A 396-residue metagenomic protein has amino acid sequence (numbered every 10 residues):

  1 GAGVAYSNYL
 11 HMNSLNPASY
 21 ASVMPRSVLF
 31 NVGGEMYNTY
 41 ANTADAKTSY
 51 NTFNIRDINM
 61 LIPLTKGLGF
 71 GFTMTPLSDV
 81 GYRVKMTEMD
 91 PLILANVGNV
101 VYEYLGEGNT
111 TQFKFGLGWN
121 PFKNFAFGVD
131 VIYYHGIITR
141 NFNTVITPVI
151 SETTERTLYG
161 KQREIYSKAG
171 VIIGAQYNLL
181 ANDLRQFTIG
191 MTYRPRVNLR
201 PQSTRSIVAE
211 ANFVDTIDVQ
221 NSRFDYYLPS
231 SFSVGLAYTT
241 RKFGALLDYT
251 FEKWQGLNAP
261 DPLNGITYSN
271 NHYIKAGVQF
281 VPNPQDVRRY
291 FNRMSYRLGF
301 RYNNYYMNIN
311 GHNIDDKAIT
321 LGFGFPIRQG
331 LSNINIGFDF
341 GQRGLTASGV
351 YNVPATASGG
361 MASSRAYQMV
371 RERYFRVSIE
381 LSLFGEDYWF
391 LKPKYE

Functional and structural regions predicted by a protein language model:
G1-T75, G341: N-terminal, post-signal peptide beta-strand-biased segments of exported outer-membrane/organellar beta-barrel and other
P63-E396: Outer-membrane beta-barrel porins/channels
